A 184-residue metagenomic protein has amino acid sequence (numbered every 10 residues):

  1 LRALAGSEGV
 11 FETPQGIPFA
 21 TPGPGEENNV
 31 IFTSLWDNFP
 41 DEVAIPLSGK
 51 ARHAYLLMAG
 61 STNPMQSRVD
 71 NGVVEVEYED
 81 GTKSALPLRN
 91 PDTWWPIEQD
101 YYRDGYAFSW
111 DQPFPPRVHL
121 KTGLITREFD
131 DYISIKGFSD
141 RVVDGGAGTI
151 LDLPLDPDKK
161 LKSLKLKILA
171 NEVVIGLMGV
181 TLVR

Functional and structural regions predicted by a protein language model:
L1-R184: N-terminal/edge-of-domain interface segments
